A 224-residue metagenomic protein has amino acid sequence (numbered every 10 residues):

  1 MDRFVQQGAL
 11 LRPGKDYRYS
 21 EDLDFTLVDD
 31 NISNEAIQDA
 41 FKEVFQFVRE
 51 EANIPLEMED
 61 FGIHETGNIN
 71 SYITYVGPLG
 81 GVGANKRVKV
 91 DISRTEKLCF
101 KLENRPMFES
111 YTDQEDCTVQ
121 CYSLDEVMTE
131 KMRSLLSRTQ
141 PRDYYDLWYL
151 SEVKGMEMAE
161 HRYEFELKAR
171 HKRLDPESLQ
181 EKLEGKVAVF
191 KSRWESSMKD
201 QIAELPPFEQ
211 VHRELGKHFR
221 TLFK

Functional and structural regions predicted by a protein language model:
M1-P13: Short gly/ser-rich loop at a beta-strand->alpha-helix junction or flexible surface loop bordering the NTP-binding
L11-Y17, L23, V28-K224: Structured mid-to-C-terminal alpha-helical surface segments
